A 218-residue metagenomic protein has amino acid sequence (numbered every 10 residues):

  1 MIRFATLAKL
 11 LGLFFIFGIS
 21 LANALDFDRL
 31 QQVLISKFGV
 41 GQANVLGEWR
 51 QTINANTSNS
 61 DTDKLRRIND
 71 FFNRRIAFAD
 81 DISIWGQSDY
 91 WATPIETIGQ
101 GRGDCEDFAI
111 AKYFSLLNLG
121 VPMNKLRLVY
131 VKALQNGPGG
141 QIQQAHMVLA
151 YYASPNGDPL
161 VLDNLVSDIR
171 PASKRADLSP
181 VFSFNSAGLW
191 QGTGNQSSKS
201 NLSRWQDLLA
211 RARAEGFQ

Functional and structural regions predicted by a protein language model:
M1-F4: N-terminal secretory signal peptides that target proteins for export/translocation
L7-L10, A24: Short stretches within intrinsically disordered, low-complexity N-terminal or propeptide regions
K9-G18: Bacterial N-terminal signal peptides
L21-Q218: A structural boundary/capping signal
